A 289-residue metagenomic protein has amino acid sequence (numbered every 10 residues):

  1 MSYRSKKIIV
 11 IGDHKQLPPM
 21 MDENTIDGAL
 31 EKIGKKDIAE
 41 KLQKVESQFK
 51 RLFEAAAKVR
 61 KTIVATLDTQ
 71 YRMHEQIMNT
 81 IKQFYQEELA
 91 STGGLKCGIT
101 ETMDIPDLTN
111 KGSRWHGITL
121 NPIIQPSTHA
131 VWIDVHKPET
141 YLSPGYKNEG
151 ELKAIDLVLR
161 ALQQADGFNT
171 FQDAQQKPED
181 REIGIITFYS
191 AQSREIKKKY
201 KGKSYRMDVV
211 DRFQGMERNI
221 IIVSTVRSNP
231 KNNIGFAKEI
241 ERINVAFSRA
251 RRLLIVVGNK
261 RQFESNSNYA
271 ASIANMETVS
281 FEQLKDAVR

Functional and structural regions predicted by a protein language model:
M1-R289: Conserved helicase motor core of SF1/SF2 NTP-dependent helicases
